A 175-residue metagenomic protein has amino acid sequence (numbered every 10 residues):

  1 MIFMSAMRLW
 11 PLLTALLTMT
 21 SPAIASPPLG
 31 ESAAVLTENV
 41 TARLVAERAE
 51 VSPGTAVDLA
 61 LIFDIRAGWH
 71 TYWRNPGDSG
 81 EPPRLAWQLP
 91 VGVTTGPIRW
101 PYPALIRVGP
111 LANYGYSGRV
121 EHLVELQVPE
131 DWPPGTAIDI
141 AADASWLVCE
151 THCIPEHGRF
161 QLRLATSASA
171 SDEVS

Functional and structural regions predicted by a protein language model:
M1-M7: N-terminal secretory signal peptides that target proteins for export/translocation
W10-S21: Bacterial N-terminal signal peptides
I24-S175: Extracellular/lumen-exposed scaffold segments
